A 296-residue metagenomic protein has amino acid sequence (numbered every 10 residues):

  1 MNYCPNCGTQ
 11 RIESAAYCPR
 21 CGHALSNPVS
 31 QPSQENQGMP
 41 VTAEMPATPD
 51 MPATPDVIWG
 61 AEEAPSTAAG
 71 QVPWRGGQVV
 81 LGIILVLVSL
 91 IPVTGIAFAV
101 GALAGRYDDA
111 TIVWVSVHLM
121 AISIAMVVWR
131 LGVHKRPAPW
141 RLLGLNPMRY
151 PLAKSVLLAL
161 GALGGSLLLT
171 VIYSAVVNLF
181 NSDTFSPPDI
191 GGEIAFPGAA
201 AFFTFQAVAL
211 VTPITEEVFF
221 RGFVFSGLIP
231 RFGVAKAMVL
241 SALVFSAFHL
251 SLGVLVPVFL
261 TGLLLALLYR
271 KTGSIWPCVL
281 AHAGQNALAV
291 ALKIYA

Functional and structural regions predicted by a protein language model:
M1-P40: Cys/His-rich metal-coordination motifs, chiefly Zn-binding "fingers/knuckles"
A16, H23, Q37-V80: N-terminal juxtamembrane cytosolic/stromal segments of multi-pass membrane proteins
A69-G82, Y150-L160: Alpha-helical transmembrane segments and their helix-start/interface "positive-inside/aromatic belt" motifs in integral
G82-P137: Alpha-helical transmembrane segments in multi-pass membrane proteins
S89-V93, M120-A125, A162-Y173, Q285 (+1 more regions): Alpha-helical transmembrane segments of multipass membrane proteins
V93, A125, W129, V133-R136 (+4 more regions): Alpha-helical transmembrane segments of polytopic integral membrane proteins, especially the permease/helical cores
G105-W114, P139-T212, P230: Juxtamembrane helix-loop-helix connectors linking adjacent transmembrane helices in multi-pass membrane enzymes
G164-L167, I190-A296: Transmembrane helix-loop-helix hairpins at the membrane interface of multi-pass integral membrane proteins
